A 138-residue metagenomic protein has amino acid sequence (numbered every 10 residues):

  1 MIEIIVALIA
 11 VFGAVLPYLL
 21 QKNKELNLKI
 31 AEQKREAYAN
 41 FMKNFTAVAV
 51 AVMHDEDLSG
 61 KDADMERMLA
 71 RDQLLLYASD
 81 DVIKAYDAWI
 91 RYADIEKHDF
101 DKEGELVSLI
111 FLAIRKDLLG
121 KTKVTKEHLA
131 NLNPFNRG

Functional and structural regions predicted by a protein language model:
M1-L8: Feature marks short, highly hydrophobic, charge-poor N-terminal signal-anchor/signal peptide-like helices that anchor
I5, V15-G138: Conserved non-transmembrane functional hotspots
